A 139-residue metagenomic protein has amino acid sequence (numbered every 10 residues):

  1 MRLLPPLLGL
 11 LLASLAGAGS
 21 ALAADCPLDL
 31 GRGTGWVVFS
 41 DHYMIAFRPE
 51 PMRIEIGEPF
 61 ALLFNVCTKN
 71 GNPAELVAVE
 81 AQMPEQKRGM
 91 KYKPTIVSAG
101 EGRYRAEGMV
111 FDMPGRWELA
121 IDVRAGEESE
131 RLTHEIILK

Functional and structural regions predicted by a protein language model:
M1-P5: Positively charged n-region of N-terminal signal peptides that target proteins for export
P6-G17: Bacterial N-terminal signal peptides
L15-D25: Bacterial Sec-dependent signal peptides at the C-terminal "C-region" and cleavage site
A23-K139: Contiguous segments within soluble domain cores/interaction surfaces
